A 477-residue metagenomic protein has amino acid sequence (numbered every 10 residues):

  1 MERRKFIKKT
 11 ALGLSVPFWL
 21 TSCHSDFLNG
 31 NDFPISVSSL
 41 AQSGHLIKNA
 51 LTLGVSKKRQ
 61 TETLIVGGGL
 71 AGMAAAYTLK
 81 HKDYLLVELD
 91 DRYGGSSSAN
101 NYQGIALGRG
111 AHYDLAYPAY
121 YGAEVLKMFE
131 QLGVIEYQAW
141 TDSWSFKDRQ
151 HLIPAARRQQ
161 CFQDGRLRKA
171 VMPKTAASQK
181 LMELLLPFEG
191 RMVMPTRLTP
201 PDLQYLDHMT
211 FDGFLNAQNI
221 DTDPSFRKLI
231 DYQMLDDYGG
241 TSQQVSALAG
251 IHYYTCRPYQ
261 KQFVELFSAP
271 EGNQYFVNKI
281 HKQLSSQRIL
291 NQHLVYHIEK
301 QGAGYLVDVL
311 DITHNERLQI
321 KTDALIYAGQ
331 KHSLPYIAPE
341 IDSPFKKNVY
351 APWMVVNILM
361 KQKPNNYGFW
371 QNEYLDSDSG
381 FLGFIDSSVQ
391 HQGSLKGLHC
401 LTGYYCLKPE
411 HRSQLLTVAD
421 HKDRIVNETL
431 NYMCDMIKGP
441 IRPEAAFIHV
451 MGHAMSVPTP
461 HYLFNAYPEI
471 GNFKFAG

Functional and structural regions predicted by a protein language model:
K5-D26: N-terminal export signals
D26-S56, N365-N372, S377-G477: Conserved flavin/dinucleotide-binding core of flavoenzymes
F27-D32, G122-L126, E130-L132, Y137-V245: Mobile amphipathic helical/loop "lid" adjacent to a hydrophobic cofactor/ligand pocket
T61-L86: N-terminal Rossmann-like FAD-binding beta1-loop-alpha1 element of flavoenzymes
H81-Y102: Glycine-rich FAD pyrophosphate-binding loop
G95-E124, R197-L198: Glycine-rich active-site loop/strand segments that organize a redox cofactor
G190-I298, G304, Y467: Active-site/ligand-binding neighborhood in enzyme catalytic cores
N291-L401: Mid-domain catalytic core of redox enzymes that form a hydrophobic substrate pocket/lid adjacent to a catalytic redox
